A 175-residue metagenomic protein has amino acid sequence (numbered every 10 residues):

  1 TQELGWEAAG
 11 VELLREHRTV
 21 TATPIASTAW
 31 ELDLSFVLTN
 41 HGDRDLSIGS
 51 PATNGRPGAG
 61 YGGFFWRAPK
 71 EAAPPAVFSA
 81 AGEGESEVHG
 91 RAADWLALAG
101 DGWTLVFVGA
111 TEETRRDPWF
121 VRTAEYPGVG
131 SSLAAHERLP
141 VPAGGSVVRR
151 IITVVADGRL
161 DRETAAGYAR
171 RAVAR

Functional and structural regions predicted by a protein language model:
T1, E31-D33, Y61-G63: Broad gene-expression machinery/nucleic-acid interaction feature
T1-T28: Extended, loop-rich substrate-binding clefts of extracytoplasmic carbohydrate-active enzymes
A22-E31, N54-G55, P140-P142: Short, solvent-exposed beta-strand/turn "edge" segments of beta-rich domains on protein surfaces
L38-N40: Asparagine-centered strand-capping/turn motif at beta-strand->loop junctions
R44-D45, A156: Primarily extracytoplasmic ectodomains and periplasmic/lumenal surface modules that are beta-strand-rich
D45-T114: Active-site/ligand-binding surface loops and adjacent short beta/alpha elements that line catalytic pockets across
L105-R175: Beta-strand-rich recognition/accessory modules
